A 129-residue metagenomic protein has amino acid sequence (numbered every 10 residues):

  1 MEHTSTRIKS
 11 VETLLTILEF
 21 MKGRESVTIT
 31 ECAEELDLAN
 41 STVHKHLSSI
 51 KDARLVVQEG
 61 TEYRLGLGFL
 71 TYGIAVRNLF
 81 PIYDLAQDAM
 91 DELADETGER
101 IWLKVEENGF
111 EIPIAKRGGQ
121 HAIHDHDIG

Functional and structural regions predicted by a protein language model:
M1-F80: N-terminal helix-turn-helix
I74-G129: Amphipathic alpha-helical effector-binding/dimerization core of metabolite-sensing transcriptional regulators
